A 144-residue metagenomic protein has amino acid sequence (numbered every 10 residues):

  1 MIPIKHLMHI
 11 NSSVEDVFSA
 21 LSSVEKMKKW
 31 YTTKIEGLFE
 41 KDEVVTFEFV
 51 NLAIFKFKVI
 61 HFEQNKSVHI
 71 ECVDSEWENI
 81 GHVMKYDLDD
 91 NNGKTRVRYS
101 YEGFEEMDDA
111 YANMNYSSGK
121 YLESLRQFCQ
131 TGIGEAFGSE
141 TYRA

Functional and structural regions predicted by a protein language model:
M1-E36: Hydrophobic ligand-binding cavity/cleft-lining segments
M1-P3, E15, V45, I54-F55 (+1 more regions): Charge-dense, helix-prone N-terminal extensions
K5-L7, T46, H69, K85-D87 (+1 more regions): Beta-strand secondary-structure signal
V17-L21, M27, V45, V59 (+4 more regions): Hydrophobic pocket/interface hotspot
E36, V50-N92, E102-F104: Hydrophobic-ligand binding "helix-grip"
F39-V45: Short coil-to-beta transition motif at edge beta-strands of beta-rich domains
E76-K120, L125-Q127, A136-S139: Beta-strand/loop substructures that line and gate deep hydrophobic ligand-binding cavities in soluble
Y142-A144: Short terminal or interdomain "cap/linker" segment that borders an active site or interface and mediates
